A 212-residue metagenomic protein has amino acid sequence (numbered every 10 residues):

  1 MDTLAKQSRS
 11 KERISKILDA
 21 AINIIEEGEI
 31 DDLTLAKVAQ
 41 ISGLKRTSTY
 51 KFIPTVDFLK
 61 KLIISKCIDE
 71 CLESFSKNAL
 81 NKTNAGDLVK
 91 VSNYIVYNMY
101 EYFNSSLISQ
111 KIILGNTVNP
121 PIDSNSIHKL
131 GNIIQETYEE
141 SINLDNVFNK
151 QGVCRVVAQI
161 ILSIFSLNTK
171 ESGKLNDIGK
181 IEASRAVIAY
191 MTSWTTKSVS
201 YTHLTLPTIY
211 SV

Functional and structural regions predicted by a protein language model:
S10-A21, V38, I63-C71: Generic hydrophobic, amphipathic alpha-helix propensity
K16, I24-F58, L62: Helix-turn-helix
I25, F58-E70, D123-S126, L130: Alpha-helical DNA-contacting segments of helix-turn-helix folds
L62, K77-N104: Hydrophobic alpha-helical connector segments
N78-N81, I112-P120: Short linear capping/connector segments at secondary-structure termini
N93-Y97, E101, T117-N143, G152-R155 (+3 more regions): Amphipathic alpha-helical packing segments from all-alpha helical-bundle domains
E136, E140, A158-D177, A189-S200: Amphipathic C-terminal alpha-helical segment
Y201-T208: Conserved small/polar residues in nucleotide/adenosyl-binding loops
